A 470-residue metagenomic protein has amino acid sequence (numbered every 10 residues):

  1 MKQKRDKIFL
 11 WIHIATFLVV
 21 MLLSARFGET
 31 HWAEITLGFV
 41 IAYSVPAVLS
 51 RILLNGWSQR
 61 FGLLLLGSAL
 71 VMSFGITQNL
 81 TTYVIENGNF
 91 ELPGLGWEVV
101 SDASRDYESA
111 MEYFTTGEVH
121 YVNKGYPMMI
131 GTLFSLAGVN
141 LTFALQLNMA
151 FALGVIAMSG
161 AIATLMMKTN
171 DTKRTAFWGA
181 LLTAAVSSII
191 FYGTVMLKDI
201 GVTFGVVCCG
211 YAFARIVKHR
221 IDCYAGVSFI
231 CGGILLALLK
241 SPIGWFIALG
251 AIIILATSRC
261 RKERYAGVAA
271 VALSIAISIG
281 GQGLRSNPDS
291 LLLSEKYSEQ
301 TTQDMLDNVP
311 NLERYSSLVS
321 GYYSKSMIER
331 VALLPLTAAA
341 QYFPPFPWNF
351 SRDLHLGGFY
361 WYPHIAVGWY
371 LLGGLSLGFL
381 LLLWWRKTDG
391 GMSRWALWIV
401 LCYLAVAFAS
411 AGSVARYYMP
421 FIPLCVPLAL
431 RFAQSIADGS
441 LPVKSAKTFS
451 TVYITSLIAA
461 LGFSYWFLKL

Functional and structural regions predicted by a protein language model:
D6-V19, S68, S228-F229, K387-F408: Transmembrane alpha-helix segments characteristic of polytopic inner-membrane glycan-assembly/cell-envelope
S44-A47, T337, Q341-G390: Hydrophobic, aromatic-rich transmembrane alpha-helices and their immediate juxtamembrane boundary segments
N79-S109, T116-M129, G138-V139: Extracytoplasmic catalytic/substrate-binding loops of multi-pass membrane glycan-assembly enzymes
K124, M128, A137-A157, Y362-W369: Loop-to-helix entry region of an early transmembrane alpha helix in multi-pass inner-membrane enzymes
Q146-T169, L375-G378: Transmembrane-helix motifs of polytopic, lipid-linked glycan transferases
T169-R174, R215-A225, C260-E263, H355-F359 (+1 more regions): Membrane-interface helix-loop-helix junctions at transmembrane boundaries of multi-pass membrane enzymes, predominantly
I190-F191, Y224-S241, I247, I252-L255 (+1 more regions): Membrane-interface alpha helices of multi-pass inner-membrane proteins
T194-V202: Short acidic/glycine- and proline-prone juxtamembrane loop motifs at membrane-interface regions of multi-pass membrane
